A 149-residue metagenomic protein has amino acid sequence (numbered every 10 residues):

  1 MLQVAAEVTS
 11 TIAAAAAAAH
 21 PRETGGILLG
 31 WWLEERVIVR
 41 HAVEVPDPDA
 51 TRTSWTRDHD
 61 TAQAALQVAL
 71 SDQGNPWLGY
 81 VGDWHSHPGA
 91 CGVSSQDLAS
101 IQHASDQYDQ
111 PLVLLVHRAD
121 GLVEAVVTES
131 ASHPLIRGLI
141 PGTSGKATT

Functional and structural regions predicted by a protein language model:
M1-G79, G89-T149: Conserved beta-strand-loop surface patch within small alpha/beta domains used for substrate/adaptor or ligand engagement
H85-H87: Histidine-centered divalent metal-coordination motifs
